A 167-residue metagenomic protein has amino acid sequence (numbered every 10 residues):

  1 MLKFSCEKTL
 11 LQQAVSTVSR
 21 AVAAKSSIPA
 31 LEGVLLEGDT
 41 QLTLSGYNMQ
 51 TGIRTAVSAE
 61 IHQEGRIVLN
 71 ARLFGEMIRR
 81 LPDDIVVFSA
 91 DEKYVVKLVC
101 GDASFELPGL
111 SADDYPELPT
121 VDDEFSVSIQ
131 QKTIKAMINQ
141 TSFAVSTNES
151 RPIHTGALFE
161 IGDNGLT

Functional and structural regions predicted by a protein language model:
M1-T167: Structural preference for solvent-exposed beta-strand-turn elements and adjacent flexible terminal/loop segments within
